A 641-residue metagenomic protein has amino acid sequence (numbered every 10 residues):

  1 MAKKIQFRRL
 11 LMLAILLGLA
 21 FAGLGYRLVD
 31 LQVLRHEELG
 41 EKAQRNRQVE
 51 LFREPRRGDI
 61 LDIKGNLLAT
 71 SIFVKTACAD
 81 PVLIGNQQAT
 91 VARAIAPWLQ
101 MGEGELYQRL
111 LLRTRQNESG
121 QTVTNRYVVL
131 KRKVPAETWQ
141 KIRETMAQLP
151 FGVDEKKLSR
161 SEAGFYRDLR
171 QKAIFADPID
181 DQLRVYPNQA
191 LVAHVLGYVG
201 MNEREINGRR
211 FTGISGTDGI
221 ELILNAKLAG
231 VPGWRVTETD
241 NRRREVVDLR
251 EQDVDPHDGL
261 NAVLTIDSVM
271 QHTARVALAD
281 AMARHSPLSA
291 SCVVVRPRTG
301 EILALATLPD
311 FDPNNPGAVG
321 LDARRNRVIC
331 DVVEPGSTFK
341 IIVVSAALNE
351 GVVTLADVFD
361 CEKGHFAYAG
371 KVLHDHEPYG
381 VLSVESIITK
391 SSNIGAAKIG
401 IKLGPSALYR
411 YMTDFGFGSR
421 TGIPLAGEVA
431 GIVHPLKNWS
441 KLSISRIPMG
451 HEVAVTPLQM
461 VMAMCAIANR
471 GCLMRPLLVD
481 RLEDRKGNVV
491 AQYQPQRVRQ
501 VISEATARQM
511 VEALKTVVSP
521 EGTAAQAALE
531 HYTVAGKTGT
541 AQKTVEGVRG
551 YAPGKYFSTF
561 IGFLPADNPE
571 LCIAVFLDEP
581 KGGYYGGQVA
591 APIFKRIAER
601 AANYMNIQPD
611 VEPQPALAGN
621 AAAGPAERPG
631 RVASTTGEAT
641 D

Functional and structural regions predicted by a protein language model:
K4-E38: Hydrophobic alpha-helical transmembrane signal-anchor segments
F7, A69, E238-D253, H257 (+8 more regions): Beta-lactam-recognizing serine transpeptidase/beta-lactamase-like catalytic domain environment
G40-R53, M270-H285: Short, basic/aromatic recognition patches
L51, P55-Q100: Juxtamembrane extramembrane loops of integral membrane proteins
E54-R57, F73-A77, V91, T124-R126 (+12 more regions): Envelope-exposed proteins and targeting segments
K75, A89-R93, P97, Q108 (+21 more regions): Solvent-exposed, polar/charged alpha-helical surfaces in well-ordered, non-transmembrane soluble domains, broadly
V91-P97, T114-D258, V575, P592-K595: Small/polar-residue-rich segments within soluble enzyme cores
